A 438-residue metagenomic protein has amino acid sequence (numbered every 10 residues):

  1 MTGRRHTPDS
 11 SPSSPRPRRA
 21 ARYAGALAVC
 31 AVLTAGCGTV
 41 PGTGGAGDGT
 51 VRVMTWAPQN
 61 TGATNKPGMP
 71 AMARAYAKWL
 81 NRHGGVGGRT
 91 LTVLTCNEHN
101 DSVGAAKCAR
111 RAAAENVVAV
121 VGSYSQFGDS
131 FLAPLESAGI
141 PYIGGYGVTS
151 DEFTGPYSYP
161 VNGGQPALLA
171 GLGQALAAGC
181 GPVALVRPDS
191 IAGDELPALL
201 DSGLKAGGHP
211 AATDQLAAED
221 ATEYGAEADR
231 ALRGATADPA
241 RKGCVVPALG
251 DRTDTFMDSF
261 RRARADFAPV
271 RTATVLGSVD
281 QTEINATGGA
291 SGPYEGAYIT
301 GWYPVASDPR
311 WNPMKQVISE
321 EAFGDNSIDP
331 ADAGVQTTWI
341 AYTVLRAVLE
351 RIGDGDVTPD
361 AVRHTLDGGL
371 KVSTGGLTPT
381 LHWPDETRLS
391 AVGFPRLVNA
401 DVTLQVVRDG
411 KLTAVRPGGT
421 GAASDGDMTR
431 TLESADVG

Functional and structural regions predicted by a protein language model:
G3-G25: Bacterial N-terminal signal peptides that target proteins for export
L33-G36: C-terminal motif of bacterial Sec signal peptides marking the signal peptidase cleavage site
T39-Y76, H83, C96-V103, D189-G193 (+1 more regions): Extracytoplasmic "Venus flytrap"
D48, N65-A71, G84-T154, V161 (+1 more regions): Beta-alpha junction/loop-to-helix N-cap segments that form part of ligand/metal-binding clefts
A112-S125, I143-G145, A184-R187, D238-F256 (+2 more regions): Periplasmic-binding protein-like
P156-A263: Extracellular/periplasmic Venus flytrap/periplasmic-binding protein
F260-I340: Extracellular/periplasmic periplasmic-binding protein-like sensory domains
D325-V335, R346-R416: Segments of small-molecule ligand-sensing domains
